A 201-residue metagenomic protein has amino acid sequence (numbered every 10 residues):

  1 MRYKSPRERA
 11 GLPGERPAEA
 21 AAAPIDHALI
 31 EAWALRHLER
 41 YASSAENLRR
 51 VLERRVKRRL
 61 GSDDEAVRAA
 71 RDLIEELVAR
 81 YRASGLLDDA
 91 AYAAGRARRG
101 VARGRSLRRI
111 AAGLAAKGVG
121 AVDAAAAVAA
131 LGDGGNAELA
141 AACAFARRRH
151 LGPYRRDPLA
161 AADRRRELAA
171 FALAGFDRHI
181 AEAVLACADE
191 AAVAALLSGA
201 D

Functional and structural regions predicted by a protein language model:
M1-D201: An alpha-helical, amphipathic repeat domain used for nucleic-acid recognition, typified by the mTERF helical solenoid
